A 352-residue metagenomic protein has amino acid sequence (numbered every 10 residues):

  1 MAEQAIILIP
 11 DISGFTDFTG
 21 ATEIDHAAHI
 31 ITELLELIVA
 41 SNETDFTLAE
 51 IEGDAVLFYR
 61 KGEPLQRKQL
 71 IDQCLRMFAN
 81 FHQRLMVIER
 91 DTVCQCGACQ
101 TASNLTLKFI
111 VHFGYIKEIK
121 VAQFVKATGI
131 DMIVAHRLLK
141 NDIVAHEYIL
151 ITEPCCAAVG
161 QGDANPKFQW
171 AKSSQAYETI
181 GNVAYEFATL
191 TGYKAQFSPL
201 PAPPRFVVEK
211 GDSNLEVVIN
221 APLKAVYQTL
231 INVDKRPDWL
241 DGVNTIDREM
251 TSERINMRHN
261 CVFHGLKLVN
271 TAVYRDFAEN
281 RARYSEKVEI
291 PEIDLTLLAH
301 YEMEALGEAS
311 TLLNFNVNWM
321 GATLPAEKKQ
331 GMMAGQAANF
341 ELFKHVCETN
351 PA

Functional and structural regions predicted by a protein language model:
M1-Q73: Catalytic NTP-binding/metal-coordinating core of nucleotidyl cyclase/transferase enzymes
Y59-G62, H264, N318: Residue-level recognition of strand-loop junctions within catalytic nucleotide-signaling folds
E63-S173: Catalytic beta-strand-to-alpha-helix segment of the class III nucleotidyl cyclase homology domain
W170-V207: Intrinsically disordered, low-complexity terminal regions enriched in charged/polar residues
L200-T251: Hydrophobic ligand-binding cavity/cleft-lining segments
V218, P237-D238, D247-T296, L312 (+2 more regions): Glycine-rich portal/gate segments that line the openings of hydrophobic small-molecule binding cavities
Y274-D276, Y301-G307: Short, low-complexity Ser/Thr-rich regulatory SLiMs
V317-A352: A conserved amphipathic terminal alpha-helix motif
